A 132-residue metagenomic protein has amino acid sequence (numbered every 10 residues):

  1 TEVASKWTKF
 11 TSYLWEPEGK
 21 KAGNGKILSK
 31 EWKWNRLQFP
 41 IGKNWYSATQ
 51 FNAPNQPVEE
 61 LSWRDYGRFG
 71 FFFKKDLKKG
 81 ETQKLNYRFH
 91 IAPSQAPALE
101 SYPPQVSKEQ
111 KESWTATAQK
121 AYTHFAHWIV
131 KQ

Functional and structural regions predicted by a protein language model:
T1-V58: Active-site/ligand-binding surface loops and adjacent short beta/alpha elements that line catalytic pockets across
P40-Q132: Beta-strand-rich recognition/accessory modules
